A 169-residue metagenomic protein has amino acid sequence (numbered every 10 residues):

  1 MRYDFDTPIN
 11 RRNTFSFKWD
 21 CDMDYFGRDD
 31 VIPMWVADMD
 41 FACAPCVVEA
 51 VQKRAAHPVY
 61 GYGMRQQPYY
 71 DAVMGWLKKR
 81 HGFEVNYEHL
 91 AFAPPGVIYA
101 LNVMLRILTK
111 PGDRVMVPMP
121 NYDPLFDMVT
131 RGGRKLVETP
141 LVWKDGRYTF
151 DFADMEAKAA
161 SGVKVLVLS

Functional and structural regions predicted by a protein language model:
R2-G96: N-terminal small-domain helix-loop-helix segment of the aminotransferase-like
Y60-S169: Conserved core of the PLP fold type I
